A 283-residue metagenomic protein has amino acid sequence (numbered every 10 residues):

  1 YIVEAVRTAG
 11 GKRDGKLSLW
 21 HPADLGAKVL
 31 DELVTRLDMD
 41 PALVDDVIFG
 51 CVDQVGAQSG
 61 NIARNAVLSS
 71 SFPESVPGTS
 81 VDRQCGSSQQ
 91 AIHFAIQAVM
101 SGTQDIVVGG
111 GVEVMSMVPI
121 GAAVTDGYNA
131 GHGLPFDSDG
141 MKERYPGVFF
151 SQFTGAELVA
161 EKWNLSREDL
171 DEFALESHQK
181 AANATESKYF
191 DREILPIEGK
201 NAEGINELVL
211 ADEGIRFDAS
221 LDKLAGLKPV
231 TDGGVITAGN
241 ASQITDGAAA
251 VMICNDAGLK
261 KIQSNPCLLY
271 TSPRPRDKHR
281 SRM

Functional and structural regions predicted by a protein language model:
Y1-S70, P77, C85, L158-R167 (+2 more regions): Conserved active-site "lid/cap" helical segment
V6-T8, L19-K28, R36, D169-I262: N-terminal extracellular/periplasmic Venus flytrap/periplasmic-binding protein-like
W20, C51-D105, P146-F153, D218-Q243: Conserved catalytic cysteine-centered active-site region of acyl-thioester-dependent Claisen-condensing enzymes
I62-F72, A98-S101, G121-G133, A257-L259: A glycine- and small-aliphatic-rich helix-loop capping segment at beta-alpha/alpha-beta transitions that lines
R83-E113, A160-Y189, V251-G258: Active-site-proximal alpha-helical scaffold in enzymes
I106-V159: Flexible glycine-/small-residue-enriched beta->alpha junction loops that bind anionic phosphate/pyrophosphate groups
Y270-H279: Conserved small/polar residues in nucleotide/adenosyl-binding loops
